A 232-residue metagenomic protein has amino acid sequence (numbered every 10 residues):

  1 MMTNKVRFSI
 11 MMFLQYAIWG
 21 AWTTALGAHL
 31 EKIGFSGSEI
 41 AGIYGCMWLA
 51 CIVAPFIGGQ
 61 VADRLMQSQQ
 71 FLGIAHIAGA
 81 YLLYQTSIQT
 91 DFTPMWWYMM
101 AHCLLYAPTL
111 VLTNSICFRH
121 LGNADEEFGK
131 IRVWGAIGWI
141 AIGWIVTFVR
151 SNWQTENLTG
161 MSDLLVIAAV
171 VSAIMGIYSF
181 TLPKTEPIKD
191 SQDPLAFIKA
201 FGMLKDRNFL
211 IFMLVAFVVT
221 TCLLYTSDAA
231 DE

Functional and structural regions predicted by a protein language model:
M2, P183-M213: Juxtamembrane intracellular "pre-TM" segments in multi-pass secondary transporters
M2-A28, N208-C222: Pair of pore-lining "gating" transmembrane helices in MFS-fold secondary transporters
F13, T93-T109: Hydrophobic core of transmembrane alpha-helices in multi-pass small-molecule transporters, especially MFS/SLC-type
A54-M66, R150: Helix-to-loop junctions at the C-terminal end of transmembrane segments in multipass secondary transporters
Q70-L83: Structural signature of the two symmetry-related core transmembrane helices
H102-W134: Cytoplasmic helix-loop-helix junction between adjacent transmembrane helices in 12-TM secondary transporters
V170-P187: C-terminal membrane-cytosol helix-exit motif in multi-pass small-molecule transporters
Y225-E232: Conserved small/polar residues in nucleotide/adenosyl-binding loops
